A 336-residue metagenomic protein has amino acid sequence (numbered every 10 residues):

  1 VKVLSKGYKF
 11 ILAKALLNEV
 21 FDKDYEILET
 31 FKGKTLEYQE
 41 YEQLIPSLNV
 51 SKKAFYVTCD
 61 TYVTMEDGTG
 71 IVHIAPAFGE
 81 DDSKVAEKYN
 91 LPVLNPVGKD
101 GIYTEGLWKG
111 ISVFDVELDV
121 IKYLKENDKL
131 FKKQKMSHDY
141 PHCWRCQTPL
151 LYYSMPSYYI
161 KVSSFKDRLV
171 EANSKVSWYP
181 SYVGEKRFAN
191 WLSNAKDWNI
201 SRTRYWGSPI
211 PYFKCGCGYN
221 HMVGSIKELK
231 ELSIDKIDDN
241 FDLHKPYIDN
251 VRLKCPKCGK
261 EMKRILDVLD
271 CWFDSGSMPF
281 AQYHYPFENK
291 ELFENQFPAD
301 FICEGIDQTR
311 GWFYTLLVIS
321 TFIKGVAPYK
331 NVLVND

Functional and structural regions predicted by a protein language model:
V1, S5-G7, Y38-E40, S47-L48 (+4 more regions): Residue patterns forming the tRNA-binding/recognition surfaces of aminoacyl-tRNA synthetases and related DALR
V1-E26, V72-P76, K88-N95, P286-L292 (+1 more regions): Extended active-site and interfacial segments that coordinate phosphate-rich ligands in large catalytic machineries
S5-E40, I265, I319, K330: Carboxylate/His-rich catalytic cores and anion/metal-binding grooves
I27-E29, C59-T61, D81-S83, D139 (+4 more regions): Generic recognition of flexible, low-complexity loop/linker segments
E29-Y62, T148, Y153-E171, K175 (+1 more regions): Conserved oxyanion/phosphate-binding beta-strand-loop segments in alpha/beta enzyme cores
I45, T61, V97-D100, D336: Residues at the C-termini of beta-strands that transition into short coil/loop
T58-M65, I234, E291-L292: Short, flexible, solvent-exposed loop/turn segments with mixed acidic/basic and small polar residues
V72-P76, G101, K161, S174-K175 (+4 more regions): Conserved active-site neighborhood of enzyme catalytic/cofactor-binding cores
